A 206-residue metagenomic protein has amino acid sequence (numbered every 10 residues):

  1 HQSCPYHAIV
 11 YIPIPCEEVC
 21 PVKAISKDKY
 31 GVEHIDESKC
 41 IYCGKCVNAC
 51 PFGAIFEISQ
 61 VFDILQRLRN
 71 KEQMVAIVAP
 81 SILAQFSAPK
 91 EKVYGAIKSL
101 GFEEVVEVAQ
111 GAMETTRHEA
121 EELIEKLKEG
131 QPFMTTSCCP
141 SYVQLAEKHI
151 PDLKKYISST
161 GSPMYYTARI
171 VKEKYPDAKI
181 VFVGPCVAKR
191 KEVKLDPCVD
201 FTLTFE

Functional and structural regions predicted by a protein language model:
H1-I41, K45-Q60: Iron-sulfur cluster-binding cysteine motifs and their immediate structural context in ferredoxin-like electron-transfer
E57-E206: Iron-sulfur-associated redox domains of electron-transfer enzymes in respiratory and anaerobic energy metabolism
